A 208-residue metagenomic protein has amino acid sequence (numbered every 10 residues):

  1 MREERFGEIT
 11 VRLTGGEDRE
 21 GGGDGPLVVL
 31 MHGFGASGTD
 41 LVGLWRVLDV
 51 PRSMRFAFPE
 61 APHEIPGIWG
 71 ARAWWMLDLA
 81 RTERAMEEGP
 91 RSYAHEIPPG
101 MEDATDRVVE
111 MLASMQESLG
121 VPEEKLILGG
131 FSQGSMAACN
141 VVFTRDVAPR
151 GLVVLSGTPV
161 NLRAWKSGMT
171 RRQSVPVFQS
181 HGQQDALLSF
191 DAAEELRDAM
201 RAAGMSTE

Functional and structural regions predicted by a protein language model:
R2-V121: Serine-hydrolase catalytic machinery in alpha/beta-hydrolase-like enzymes
P26-L27, K125-I127, G151: Structural motif
G43, N140-T144: Active-site signature of alpha/beta-hydrolase-fold catalytic machinery across serine- and Asp/Cys-nucleophile hydrolases
L48-R52, L119-G120, R145-A148, R201-M205: Short helix-capping segments at alpha-helix termini
G120-G130: Alpha/beta-hydrolase fold nucleophile elbow
G129-G134, A138: Gly/Ala-rich beta-loop-alpha elbow adjacent to hydrolase catalytic centers
V147, G151-E208: The feature captures the conserved acid-bearing segment of alpha/beta-hydrolase catalytic domains
